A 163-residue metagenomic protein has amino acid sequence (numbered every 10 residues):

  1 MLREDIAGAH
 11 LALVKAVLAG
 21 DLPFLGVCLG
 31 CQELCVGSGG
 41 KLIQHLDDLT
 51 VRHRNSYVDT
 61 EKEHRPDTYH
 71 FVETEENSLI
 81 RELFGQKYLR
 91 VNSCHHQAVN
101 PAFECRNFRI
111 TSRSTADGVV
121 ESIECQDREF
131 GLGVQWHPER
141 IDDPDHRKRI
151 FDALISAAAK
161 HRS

Functional and structural regions predicted by a protein language model:
L2-L22, D47, V51-H53, Y57-S163: Amide-donor transfer/coupling interface in amidating biosynthetic enzymes
V14-K41: Catalytic nucleophile loop
G40-I43, R52: Conserved active-site segments centered on acidic
